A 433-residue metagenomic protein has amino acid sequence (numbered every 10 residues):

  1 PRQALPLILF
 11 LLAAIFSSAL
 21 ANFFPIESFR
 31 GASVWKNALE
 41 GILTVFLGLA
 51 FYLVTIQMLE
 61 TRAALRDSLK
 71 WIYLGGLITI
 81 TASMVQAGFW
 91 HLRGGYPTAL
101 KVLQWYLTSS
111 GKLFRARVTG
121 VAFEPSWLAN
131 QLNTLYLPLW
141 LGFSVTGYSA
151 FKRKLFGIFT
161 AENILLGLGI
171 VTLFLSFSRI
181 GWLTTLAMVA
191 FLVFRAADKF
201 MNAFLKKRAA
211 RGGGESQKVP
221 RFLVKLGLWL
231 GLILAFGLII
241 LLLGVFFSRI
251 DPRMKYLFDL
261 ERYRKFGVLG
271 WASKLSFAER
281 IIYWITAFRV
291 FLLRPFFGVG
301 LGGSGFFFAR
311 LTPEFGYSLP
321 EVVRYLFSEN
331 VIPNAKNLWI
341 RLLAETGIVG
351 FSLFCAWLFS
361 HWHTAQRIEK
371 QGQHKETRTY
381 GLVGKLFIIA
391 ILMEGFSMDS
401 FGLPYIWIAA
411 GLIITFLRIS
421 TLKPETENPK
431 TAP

Functional and structural regions predicted by a protein language model:
P1-F46: N-terminal hydrophobic segments of proteins, predominantly signal-anchor/transmembrane helices of inner/organellar
I8-I15, A19, V45-V54, R66-R115 (+5 more regions): Alpha-helical transmembrane segments of multi-pass inner-membrane proteins
L12, T81, A87-R93, V189-W271 (+3 more regions): A membrane-periplasm/extracellular boundary helix in multi-pass inner-membrane enzymes that assemble envelope glycans
E27-G31, L107-A122, I282, V322-I340: Juxtamembrane membrane-water interface segments that cap and precede transmembrane helices
N37-G41, V45, R117-L135, A335-L338 (+2 more regions): Membrane-interface micro-motifs in multi-pass membrane enzymes
L175-F177, G181, N337-T346, T377-F416: Membrane helix-loop boundary segments at the extracytoplasmic
M201-P220, Q366-L382, G395, D399 (+1 more regions): A juxtamembrane structural motif centered on a specific transmembrane helix
G270-I285, L293, F297-T346: Long extracytoplasmic/lumenal interhelical loops at the membrane interface of multi-pass membrane proteins
